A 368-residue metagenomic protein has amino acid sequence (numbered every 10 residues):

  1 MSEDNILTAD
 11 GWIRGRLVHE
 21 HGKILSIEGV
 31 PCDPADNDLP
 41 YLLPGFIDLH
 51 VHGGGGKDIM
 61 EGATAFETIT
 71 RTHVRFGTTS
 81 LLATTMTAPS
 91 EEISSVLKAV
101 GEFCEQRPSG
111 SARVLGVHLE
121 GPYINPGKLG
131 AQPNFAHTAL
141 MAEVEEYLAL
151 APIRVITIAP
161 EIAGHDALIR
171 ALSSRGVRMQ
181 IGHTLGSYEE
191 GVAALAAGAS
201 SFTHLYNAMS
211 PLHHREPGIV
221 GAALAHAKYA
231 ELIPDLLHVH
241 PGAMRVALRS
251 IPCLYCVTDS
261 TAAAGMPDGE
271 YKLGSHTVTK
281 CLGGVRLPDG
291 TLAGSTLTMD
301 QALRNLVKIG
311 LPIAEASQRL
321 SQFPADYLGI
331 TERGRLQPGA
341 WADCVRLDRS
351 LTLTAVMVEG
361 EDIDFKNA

Functional and structural regions predicted by a protein language model:
M1-I6, E28-E67, R71: Replace "His-x-His-based motif
M1-P31, M357: N-terminal metal-binding scaffold of metallo-dependent hydrolase/deaminase domains
D4-I6, D326, L336-A368: C-terminal cap of metal-dependent C-N hydrolases
F46, G53-I59, L82-E92, A208-A225: Active-site loop-to-helix "anion-binding N-cap" substructures in soluble metabolic enzymes
H52, E67-V96, S111-N125, A151-E161 (+4 more regions): Divalent metal-dependent hydrolysis catalytic cores, especially in the metallo-beta-lactamase
R71-L82, P126-L150, A193-L205, E216-Y229 (+1 more regions): Active-site gating loops and adjacent loop-to-helix segments of metal-dependent hydrolytic enzymes
L148-D268: Active-site core of metal-dependent hydrolases
I219-Y229, R249-T258, A263-A340, C344-L347: His/Asp/Glu-enriched, well-ordered alpha-helical/loop segment that forms or immediately abuts the divalent-metal
